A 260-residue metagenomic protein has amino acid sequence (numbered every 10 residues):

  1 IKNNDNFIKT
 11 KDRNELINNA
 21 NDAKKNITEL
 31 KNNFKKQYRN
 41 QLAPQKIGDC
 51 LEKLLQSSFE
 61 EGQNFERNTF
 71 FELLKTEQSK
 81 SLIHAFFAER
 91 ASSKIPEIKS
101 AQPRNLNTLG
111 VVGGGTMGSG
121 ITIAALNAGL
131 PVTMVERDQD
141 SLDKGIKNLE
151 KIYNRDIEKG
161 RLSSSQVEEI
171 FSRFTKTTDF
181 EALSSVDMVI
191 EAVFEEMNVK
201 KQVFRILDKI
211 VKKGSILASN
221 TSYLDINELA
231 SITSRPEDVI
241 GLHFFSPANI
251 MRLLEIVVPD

Functional and structural regions predicted by a protein language model:
I1-N105: Intrinsically disordered, low-complexity segments enriched in small/flexible residues
N14, Q139-D187, M197-Q202: Conserved N-terminal Rossmann-fold NAD(P) cofactor-binding segment
R39, K99-P103, A124-A125, Q166 (+1 more regions): Replace "in large, NTP-powered and nucleic-acid-processing enzymes" with "in large, NTP-powered factors and other
A91-I152, T175, P259: NAD(P)+-binding Rossmann beta1-loop-alpha1 motif at the extreme N-terminus of oxidoreductases
V112-G114, G120, V135-D138, T177 (+5 more regions): Generic beta-strand/beta-sheet core signal
E196, K201-D260: Rossmann-fold NAD(P)-binding glycine/threonine-rich loop
